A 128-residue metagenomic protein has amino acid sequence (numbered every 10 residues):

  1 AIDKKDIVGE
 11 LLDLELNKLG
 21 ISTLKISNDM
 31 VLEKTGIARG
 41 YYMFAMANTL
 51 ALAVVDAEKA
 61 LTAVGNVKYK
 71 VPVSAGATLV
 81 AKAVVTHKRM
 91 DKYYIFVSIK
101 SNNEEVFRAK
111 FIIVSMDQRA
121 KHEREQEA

Functional and structural regions predicted by a protein language model:
A1, V73-A75, T86-A128: HotDog/MaoC-like acyl-thioester-processing domains
A1-M30, E125-A128: Non-catalytic linker/capping segments at the edges of enzyme domains
D6, N17-T23, V64, T78-V80 (+2 more regions): Intrinsic-disorder/low-complexity, polar/charged segments enriched in Ser/Thr/Lys/Arg/Asp/Glu/Gln
L11-L16, T62, V85-T86: A structural signal for short, hydrophobic beta-strand segments that form beta-sheets in beta-rich/all-beta domains
L14-N17, K34-T35, Y41, V64 (+4 more regions): Surface-exposed loop/turn and secondary-structure junction residues enriched for glycine/proline
L16-A57, L61-T62: A conserved, well-ordered hydrophobic junction motif at loop->secondary-structure transitions
T23-K25, K68, K82-V84, S98 (+1 more regions): Residue-level recognition of well-ordered beta-strand positions that form the cores of beta-sheet-rich folds across
N48-V80, V85: Hydrophobic beta-strand-centered segment that forms part of the acyl-chain substrate-binding groove
